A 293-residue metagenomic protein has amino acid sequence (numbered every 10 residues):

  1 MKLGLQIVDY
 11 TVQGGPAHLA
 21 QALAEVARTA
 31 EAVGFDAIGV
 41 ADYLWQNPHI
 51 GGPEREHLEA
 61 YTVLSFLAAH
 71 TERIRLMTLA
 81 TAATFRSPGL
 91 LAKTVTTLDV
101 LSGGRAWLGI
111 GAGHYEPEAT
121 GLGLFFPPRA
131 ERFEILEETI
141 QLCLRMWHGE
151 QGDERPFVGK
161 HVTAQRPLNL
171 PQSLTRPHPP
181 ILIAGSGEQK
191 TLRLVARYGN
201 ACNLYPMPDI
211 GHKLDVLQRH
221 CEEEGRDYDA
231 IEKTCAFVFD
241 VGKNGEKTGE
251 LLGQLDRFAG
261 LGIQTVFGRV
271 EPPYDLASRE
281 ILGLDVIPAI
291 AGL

Functional and structural regions predicted by a protein language model:
M1-H70, P179, M207, R269 (+2 more regions): N-terminal beta1-alpha1-beta2 module of alpha/beta enzyme domains
L3-I7, I38-V40, R75-L79, A106-I110 (+4 more regions): Hydrophobic faces of well-ordered beta-strands that scaffold small-molecule active sites in alpha/beta enzyme cores
I7, T29-E31, D36, A130-T175 (+1 more regions): An alpha-helical appendage that flanks or caps ligand/catalytic pockets
I7-Q21, T81-G89, P177-G187, A236-G249: Active-site mouth loops of central-metabolism enzymes
D9, L44-W45, A82, A112-E116 (+4 more regions): Active-site-proximal loop/turn and secondary-structure-junction residues that shape catalytic pockets, frequently
A17-A30, L91-T94, A184-R197, G245-F258 (+1 more regions): Short, acidic/polar
E31-A32, L64-R73, V95, D99-R105 (+3 more regions): Acidic (Asp/Glu)-rich catalytic clusters
H49-G51, T78, T84-Y198, G211-H220 (+1 more regions): Internal, glycine-rich beta/alpha segment that forms the wall or movable "lid" of small-molecule/cofactor binding
